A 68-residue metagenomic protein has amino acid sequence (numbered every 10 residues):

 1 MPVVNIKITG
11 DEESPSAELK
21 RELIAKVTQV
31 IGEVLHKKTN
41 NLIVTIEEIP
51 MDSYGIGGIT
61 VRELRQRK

Functional and structural regions predicted by a protein language model:
M1-K68: A domain-level signal for the structural core that forms small-molecule/cofactor-binding pockets and catalytic centers
